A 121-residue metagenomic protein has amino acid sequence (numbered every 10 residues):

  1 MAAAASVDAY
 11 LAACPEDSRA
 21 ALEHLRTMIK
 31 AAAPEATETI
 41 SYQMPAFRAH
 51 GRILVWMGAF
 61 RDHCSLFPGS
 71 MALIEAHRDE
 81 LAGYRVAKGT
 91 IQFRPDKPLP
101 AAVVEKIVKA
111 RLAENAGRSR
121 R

Functional and structural regions predicted by a protein language model:
M1-R121: Charge-dense, helix-prone N-terminal extensions
